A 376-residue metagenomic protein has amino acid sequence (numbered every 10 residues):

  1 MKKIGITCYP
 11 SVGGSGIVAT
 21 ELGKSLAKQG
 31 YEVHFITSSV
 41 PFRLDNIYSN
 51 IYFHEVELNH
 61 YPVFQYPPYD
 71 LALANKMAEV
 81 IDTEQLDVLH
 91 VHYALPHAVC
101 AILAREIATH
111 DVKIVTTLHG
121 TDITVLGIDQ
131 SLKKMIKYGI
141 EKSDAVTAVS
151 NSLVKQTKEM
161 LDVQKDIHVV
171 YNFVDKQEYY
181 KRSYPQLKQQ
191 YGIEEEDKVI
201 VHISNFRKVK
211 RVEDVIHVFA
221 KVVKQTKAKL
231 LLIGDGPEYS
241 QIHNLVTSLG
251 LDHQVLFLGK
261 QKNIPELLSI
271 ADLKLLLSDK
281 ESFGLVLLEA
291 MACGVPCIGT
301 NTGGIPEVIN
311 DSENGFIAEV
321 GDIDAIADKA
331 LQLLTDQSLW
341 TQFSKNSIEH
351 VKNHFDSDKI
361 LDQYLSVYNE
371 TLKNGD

Functional and structural regions predicted by a protein language model:
G5-G13, K24-Y69: N-terminal strand-loop element at the rim of the active site of nucleotide-sugar-dependent glycosyltransferases
S152, F173: Carbohydrate-associated surface elements
Y179-I193, Q363: A short helix/loop element that forms part of the nucleotide-sugar donor recognition site in Leloir-type
E194-F219: Conserved donor-binding/catalytic core segment of Leloir-type glycosyltransferases
K260, D279: Aromatic "clamp/platform" in nucleotide-sugar-dependent glycosyltransferases that forms part of the donor/acceptor
P296-G299, I309: Short hydrophobic beta-strand element within catalytic cores of glycosyltransferases and related nucleotide-activated
D311-S312, F316-I323, Q332-Q337: Conserved acidic donor-binding segment of nucleotide-sugar-dependent glycosyltransferases
A325, Q332, L339-N353, I360-S366: A short, well-ordered alpha-helix in the C-terminal region of glycosyltransferases
